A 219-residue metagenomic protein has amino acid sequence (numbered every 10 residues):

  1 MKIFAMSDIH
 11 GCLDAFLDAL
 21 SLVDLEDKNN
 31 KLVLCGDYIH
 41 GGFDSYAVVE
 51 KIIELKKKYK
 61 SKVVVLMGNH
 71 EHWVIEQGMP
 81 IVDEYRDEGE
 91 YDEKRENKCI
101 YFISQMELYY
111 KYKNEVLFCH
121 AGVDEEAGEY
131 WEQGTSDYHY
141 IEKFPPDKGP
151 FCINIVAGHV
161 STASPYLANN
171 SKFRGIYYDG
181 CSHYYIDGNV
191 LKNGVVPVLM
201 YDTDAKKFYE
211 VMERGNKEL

Functional and structural regions predicted by a protein language model:
M1-K51: N-terminal active-site segment of His-dependent metallophosphoesterases
M6-S7, L32-G36, V64-N69, C119 (+2 more regions): Active-site neighborhood of phospho(di)ester-bond hydrolases with catalytic His/Asp-centered motifs
H10-D14, H40-F43, E71-I75, E125-E126 (+2 more regions): Active-site environment of divalent metal-dependent phosphoester hydrolases
G41-N114, F118, Y140-P146: Active-site neighborhood of divalent metal-dependent phosphoester bond hydrolases
K111, F118-H120, V198-D202: Short, well-ordered beta-strand micro-motif
L117-Q133: Divalent-metal (often Zn2+) His-rich catalytic cores of metallo-beta-lactamase-fold enzymes
T162-N189: A conserved acidic, glycine/proline-rich C-terminal tail/linker
D179-L219: Binuclear metal-dependent phosphoesterase catalytic core
